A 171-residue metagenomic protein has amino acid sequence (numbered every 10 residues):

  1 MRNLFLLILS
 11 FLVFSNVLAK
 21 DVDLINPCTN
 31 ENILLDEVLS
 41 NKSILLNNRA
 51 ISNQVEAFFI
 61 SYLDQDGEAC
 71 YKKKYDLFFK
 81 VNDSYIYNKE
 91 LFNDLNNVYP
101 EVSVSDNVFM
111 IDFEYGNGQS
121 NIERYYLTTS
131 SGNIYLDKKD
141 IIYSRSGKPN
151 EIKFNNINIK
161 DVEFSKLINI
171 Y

Functional and structural regions predicted by a protein language model:
M1-D21: Classical Sec-dependent N-terminal signal peptides that target proteins to the secretory pathway
K20-S43: Short N-terminal segments immediately surrounding and downstream of signal-peptide cleavage
D23-P27, S105-Y171: Acidic, small-residue rich beta-repeat scaffolds with periodic aromatic anchors
E37, R49-Y62, V104-E114: Acidic/hydrophobic-patterned starts of short beta strands in beta-sheet-rich repeat architectures
L63-E68, G116-Q119: Short glycine/acidic-enriched loop and turn motifs that connect beta-strands
A69-N88, Y126-T129: Beta-propeller blade repeat segments, especially FG-GAP/WD-type strand-to-loop junctions in 6- to 7-bladed propeller
E90-N93: Short loop/turn motifs that cap or connect beta-strands within the blades of beta-propeller-type repeat domains
N96-V102: Repeated scaffold domains used in trafficking and secretory/extracellular systems, primarily beta-propellers
